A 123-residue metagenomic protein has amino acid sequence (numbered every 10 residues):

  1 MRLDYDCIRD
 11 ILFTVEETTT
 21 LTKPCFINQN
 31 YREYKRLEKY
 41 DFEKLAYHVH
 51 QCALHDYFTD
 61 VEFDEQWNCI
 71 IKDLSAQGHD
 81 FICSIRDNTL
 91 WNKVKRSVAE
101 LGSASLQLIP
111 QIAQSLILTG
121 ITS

Functional and structural regions predicted by a protein language model:
R2-L37: Short amphipathic alpha-helical interface segments
Y5-R9, E43-A46, K72, A76: Non-catalytic, well-ordered alpha-helical scaffold segments
V15-T19, C52, I82-I85: Generic structural signal for hydrophobic core residues of well-folded globular domains
K44-D56: Basic amphipathic alpha-helical segments that dock to polyanions
V61-E62: Beta-hairpin "wing" of winged helix-turn-helix
W67-E100: Short, amphipathic alpha-helical interaction segments positioned at domain boundaries
L90-S123: Membrane-inserting effector segments that mediate pore formation, membrane fusion, or transient membrane insertion
